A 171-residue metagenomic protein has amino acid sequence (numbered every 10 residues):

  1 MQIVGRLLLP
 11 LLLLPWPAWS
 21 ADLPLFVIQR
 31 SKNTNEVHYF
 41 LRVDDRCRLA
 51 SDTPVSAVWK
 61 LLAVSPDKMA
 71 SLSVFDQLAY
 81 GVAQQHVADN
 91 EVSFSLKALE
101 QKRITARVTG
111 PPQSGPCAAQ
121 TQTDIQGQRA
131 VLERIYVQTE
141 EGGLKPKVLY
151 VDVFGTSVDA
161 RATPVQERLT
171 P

Functional and structural regions predicted by a protein language model:
Q2-P10: Sec-dependent signal peptide recognition, specifically the positively charged N-region followed immediately by
L11-S20: Hydrophobic h-region of N-terminal signal peptides that target proteins for export in Gram-negative bacteria
W19-S73: N-terminal export/targeting and maturation segments
Q29-T34, D44, S65-P66, K97-K102 (+2 more regions): Short, flexible beta-strand-to-coil junctions
A57-R129: Mature extracytoplasmic domains of secretory-pathway proteins
G127-G142: Beta-sandwich interaction modules
E141-Q166: Short, exposed beta-strand-loop hairpins at the edges of beta-sheets in extracellular/periplasmic proteins
T170-P171: Short, solvent-exposed mixed-charge patches
